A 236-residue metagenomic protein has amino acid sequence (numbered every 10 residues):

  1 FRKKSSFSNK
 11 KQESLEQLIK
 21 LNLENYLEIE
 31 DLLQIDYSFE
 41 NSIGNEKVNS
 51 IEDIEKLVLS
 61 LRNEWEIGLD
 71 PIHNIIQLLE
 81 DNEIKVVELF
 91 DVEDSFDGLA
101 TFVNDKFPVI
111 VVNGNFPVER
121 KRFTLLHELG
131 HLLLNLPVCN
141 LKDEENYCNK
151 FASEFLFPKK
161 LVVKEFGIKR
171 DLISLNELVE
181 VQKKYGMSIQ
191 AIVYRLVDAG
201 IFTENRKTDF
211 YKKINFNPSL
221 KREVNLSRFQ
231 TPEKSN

Functional and structural regions predicted by a protein language model:
F1-N236: Active-site hotspot residues in diverse enzymes, especially metal/ion-binding acidic/histidine motifs
